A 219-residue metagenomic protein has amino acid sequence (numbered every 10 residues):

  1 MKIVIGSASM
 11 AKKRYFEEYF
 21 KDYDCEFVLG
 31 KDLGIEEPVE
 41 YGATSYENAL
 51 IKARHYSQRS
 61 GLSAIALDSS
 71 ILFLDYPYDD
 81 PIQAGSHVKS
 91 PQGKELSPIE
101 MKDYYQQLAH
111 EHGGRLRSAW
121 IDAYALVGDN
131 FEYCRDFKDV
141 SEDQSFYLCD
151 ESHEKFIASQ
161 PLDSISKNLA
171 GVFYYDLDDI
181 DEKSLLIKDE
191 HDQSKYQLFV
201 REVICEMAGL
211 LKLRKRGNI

Functional and structural regions predicted by a protein language model:
K2-V4, A11-E18, Y23-V28, D32-I219: Anionic-ligand binding patches
